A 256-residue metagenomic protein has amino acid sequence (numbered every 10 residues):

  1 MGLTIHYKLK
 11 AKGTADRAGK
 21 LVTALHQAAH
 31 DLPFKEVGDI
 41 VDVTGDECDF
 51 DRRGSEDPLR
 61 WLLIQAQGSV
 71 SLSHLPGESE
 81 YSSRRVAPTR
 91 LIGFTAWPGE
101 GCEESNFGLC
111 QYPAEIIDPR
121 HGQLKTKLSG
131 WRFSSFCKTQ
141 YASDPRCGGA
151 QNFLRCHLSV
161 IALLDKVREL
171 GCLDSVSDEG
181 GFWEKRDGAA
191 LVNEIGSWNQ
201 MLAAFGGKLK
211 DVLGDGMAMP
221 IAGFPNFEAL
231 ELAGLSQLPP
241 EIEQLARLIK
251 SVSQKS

Functional and structural regions predicted by a protein language model:
M1-S256: Acidic (Asp/Glu-rich) sequence patches and key acidic residues that form negatively charged surfaces used
